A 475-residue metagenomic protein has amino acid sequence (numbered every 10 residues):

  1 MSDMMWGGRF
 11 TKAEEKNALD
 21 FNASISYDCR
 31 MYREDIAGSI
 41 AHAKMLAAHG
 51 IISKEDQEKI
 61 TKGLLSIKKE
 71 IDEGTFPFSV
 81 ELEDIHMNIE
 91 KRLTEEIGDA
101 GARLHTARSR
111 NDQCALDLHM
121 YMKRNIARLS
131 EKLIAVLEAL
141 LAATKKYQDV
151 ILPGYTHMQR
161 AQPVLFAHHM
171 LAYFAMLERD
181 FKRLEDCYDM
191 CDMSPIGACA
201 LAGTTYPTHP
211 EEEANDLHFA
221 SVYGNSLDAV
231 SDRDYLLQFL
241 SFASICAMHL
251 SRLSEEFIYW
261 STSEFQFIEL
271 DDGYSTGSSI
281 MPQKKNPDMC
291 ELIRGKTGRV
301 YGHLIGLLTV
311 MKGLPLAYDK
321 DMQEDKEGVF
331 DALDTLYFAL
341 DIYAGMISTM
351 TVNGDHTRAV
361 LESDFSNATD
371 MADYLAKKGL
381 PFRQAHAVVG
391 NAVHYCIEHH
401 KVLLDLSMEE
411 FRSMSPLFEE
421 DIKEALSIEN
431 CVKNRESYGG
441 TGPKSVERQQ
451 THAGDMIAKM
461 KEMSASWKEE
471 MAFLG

Functional and structural regions predicted by a protein language model:
M1-G203, T208-E212, Y274-G277, D288 (+3 more regions): A helix-coil-helix interface module used to build multimeric assemblies and to scaffold catalytic/cofactor sites
S2-G38, D99-A100, Q283-G475: Glycine-rich cofactor/substrate-binding loops
I25, L82-D84, T94-E95, Q238 (+3 more regions): A short linear-motif detector with a strong N-terminal bias
S39, H86, E90, L236-F239 (+2 more regions): Short runs of predominantly hydrophobic/aromatic residues within well-ordered alpha helices that form helix-helix
A48, L65-F76, E95-G98, A127 (+18 more regions): Generic secondary-structure signature for well-ordered alpha-helical cores
D56, G63-S66, V80, D84 (+26 more regions): Solvent-exposed, non-transmembrane amphipathic alpha-helical segments
L118-M122, I126, K145, P153 (+3 more regions): Charged, flexible cofactor/metal-binding loops and thiol motifs
